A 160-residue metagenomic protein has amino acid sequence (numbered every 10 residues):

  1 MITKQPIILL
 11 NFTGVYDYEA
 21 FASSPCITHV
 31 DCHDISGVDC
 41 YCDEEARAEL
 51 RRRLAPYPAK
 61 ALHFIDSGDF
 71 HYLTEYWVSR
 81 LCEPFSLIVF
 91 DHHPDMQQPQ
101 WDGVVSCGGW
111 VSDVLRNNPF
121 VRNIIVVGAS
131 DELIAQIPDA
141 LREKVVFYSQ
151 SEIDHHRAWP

Functional and structural regions predicted by a protein language model:
I2-P160: Conserved alpha-helical scaffold segments that buttress catalytic/binding sites
